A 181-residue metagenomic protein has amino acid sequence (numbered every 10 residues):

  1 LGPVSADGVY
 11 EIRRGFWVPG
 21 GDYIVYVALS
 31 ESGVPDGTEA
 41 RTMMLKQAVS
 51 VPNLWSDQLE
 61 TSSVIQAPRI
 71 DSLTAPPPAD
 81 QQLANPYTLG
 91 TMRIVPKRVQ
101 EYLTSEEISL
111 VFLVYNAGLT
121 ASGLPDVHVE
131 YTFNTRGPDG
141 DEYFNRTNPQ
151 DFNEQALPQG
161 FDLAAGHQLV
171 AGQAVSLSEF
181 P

Functional and structural regions predicted by a protein language model:
L1-P181: Intrinsically disordered, low-complexity terminal regions enriched in Ser/Thr/Pro/Gly and charged residues
